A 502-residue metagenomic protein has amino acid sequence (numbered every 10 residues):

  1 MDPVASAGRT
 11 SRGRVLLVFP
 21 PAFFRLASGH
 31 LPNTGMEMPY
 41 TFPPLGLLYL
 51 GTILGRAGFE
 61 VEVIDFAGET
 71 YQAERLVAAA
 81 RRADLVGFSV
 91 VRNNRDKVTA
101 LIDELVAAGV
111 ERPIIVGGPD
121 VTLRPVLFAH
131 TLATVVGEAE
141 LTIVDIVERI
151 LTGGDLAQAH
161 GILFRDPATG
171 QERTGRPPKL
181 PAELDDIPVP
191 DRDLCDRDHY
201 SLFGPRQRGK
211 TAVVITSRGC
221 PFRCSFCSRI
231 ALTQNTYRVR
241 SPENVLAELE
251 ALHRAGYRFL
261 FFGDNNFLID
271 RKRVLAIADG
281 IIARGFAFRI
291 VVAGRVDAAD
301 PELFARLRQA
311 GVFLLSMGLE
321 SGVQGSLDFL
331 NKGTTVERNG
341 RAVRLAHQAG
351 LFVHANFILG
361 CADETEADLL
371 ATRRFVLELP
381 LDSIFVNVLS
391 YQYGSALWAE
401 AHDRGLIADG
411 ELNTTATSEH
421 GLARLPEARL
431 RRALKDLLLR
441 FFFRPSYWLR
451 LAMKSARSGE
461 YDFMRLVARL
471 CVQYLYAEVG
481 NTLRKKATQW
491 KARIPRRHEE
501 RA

Functional and structural regions predicted by a protein language model:
M1-L17, G55, F59-E60, A396-H402 (+2 more regions): Radical SAM enzyme core and accessory elements
D2-R12, P21-H30, L156-A159, R165-T216: N-terminal [4Fe-4S]-dependent radical SAM core
R14, D84-L85, F261: Structural motif
F24-G29, L123-V126, F222, K272 (+5 more regions): Flexible glycine/acidic-rich beta-alpha junction loops that bind and position SAM and/or redox cofactors in anaerobic
G29-L45: Glycine- and acidic-residue-enriched helix-capping/strand-helix junction motifs
G46-P181, V388-G394: Glycine-rich beta-alpha loop elements in corrinoid/cobalamin-binding modules across cobalamin-dependent enzymes
V126-V144, F304, Q309-L315, A371-V386: Structural recognition of alpha->loop->beta junctions
P190-H354, C361, R374: Radical SAM [4Fe-4S] cluster-binding motif and immediate context
